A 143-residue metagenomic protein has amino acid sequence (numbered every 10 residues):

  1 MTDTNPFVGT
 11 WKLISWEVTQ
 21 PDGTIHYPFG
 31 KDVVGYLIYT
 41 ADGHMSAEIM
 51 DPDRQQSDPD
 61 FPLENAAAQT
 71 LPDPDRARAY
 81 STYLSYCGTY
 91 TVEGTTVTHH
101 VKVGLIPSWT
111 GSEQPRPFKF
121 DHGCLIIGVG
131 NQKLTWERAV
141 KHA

Functional and structural regions predicted by a protein language model:
M1-A143: Lipid interaction determinants
